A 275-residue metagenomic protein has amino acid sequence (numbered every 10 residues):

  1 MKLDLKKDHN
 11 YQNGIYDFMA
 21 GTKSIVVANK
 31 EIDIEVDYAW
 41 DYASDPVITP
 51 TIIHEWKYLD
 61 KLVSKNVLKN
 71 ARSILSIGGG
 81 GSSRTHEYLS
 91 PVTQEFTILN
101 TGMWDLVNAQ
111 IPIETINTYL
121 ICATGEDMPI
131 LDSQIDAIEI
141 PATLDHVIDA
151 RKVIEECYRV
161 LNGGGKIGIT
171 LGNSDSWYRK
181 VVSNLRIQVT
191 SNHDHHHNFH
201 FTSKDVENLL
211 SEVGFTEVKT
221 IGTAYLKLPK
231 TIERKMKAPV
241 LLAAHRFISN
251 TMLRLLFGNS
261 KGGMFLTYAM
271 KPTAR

Functional and structural regions predicted by a protein language model:
L5-K69, D105, P112: Conserved class I S-adenosyl-L-methionine
L75-D127: Class I SAM-dependent methyltransferase SAM/SAH-binding core
E139: A conserved beta-strand element that flanks and buttresses the S-adenosyl-L-methionine
A142-H146: Short catalytic micro-motifs in class I SAM-dependent methyltransferases
R151-K166: A short glycine-rich, Lys/Arg-flanked "PGG" loop and its adjoining helix->strand segment in the class I
K166-H193: Conserved class I S-adenosyl-L-methionine
V182-R186, K219-R275: A C-terminal cap/extension of S-adenosyl-L-methionine-dependent methyltransferases that defines the acceptor-substrate
I187-D205: Acceptor-substrate binding/catalytic loop of class I
